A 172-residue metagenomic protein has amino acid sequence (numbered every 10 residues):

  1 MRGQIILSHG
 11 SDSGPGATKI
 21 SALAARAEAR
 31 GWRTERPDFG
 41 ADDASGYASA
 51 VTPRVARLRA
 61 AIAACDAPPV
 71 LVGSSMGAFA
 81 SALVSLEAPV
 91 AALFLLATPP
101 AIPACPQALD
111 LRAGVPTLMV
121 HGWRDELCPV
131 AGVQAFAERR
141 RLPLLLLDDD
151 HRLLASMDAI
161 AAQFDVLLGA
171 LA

Functional and structural regions predicted by a protein language model:
R2-P69, A80-L83: Serine-hydrolase catalytic machinery in alpha/beta-hydrolase-like enzymes
G16, E126-G132: Conserved alpha/beta-hydrolase "acid-adjacent" motif
R33-E35, E138-L153: Catalytic histidine neighborhood in serine/cysteine hydrolases with alpha/beta-hydrolase-type architecture
V51-P53, L154-G169: Post-His helix in hydrolase/transferase enzymes
V70-L71, L93: Conserved alpha/beta-hydrolase fold motif
A78-L93: Short glycine-enriched nucleophile-adjacent loop and the immediately C-terminal alpha-helix near the catalytic center
P89-A101, P116: A conserved short beta-strand
A113, M119-H121, D125: Short beta-strand/loop motif that positions the catalytic acidic residue of the alpha/beta-hydrolase fold
